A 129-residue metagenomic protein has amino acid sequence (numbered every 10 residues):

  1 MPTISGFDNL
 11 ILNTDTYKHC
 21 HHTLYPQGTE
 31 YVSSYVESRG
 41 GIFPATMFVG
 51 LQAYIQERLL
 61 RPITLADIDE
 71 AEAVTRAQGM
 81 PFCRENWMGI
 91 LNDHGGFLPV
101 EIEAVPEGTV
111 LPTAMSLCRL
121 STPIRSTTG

Functional and structural regions predicted by a protein language model:
M1-G129: Ordered alpha/beta subdomains of enzyme catalytic regions
